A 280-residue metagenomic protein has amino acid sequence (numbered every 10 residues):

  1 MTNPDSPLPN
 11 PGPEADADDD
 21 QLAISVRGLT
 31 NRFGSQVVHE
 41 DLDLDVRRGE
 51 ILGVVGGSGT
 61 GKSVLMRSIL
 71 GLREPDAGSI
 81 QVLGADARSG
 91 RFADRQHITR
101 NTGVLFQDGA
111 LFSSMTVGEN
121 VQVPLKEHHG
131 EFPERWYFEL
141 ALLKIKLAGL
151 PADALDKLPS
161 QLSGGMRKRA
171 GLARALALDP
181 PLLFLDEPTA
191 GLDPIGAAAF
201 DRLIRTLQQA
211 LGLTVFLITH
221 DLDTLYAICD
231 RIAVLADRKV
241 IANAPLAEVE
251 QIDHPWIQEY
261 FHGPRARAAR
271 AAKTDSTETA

Functional and structural regions predicted by a protein language model:
V55-G57: The feature captures the beta-strand-to-loop junction immediately N-terminal to the Walker
L70: Helix-to-loop junction immediately C-terminal to a conserved catalytic motif
E134-D153: Conserved ABC ATPase "signature" region
L158-L162, M166: Conserved ABC ATPase signature
D179: Conserved catalytic motifs of ABC-family nucleotide-binding domains
L183-D186: Catalytic Walker B motif of ABC-type/P-loop ATPase nucleotide-binding domains
